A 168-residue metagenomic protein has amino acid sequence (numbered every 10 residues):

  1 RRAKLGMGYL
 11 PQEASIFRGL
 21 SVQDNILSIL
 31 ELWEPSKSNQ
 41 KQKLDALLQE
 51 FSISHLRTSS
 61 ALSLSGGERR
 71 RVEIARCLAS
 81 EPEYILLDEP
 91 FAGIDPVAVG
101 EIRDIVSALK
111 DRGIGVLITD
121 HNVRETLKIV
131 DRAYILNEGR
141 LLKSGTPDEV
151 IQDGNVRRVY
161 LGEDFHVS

Functional and structural regions predicted by a protein language model:
R1, L20-N39, E50, E163-D164: ABC-type ATPase nucleotide-binding domains, specifically the catalytic core motifs of the NBD
L27, S38-L56, D104-S107: Conserved ABC ATPase "signature" region
S60-L64, E68: Conserved ABC ATPase signature
I74: Hydrophobic anchor residue at the start of the ABC signature
E81: Conserved catalytic motifs of ABC-family nucleotide-binding domains
I85-E89: Catalytic Walker B motif of ABC-type/P-loop ATPase nucleotide-binding domains
